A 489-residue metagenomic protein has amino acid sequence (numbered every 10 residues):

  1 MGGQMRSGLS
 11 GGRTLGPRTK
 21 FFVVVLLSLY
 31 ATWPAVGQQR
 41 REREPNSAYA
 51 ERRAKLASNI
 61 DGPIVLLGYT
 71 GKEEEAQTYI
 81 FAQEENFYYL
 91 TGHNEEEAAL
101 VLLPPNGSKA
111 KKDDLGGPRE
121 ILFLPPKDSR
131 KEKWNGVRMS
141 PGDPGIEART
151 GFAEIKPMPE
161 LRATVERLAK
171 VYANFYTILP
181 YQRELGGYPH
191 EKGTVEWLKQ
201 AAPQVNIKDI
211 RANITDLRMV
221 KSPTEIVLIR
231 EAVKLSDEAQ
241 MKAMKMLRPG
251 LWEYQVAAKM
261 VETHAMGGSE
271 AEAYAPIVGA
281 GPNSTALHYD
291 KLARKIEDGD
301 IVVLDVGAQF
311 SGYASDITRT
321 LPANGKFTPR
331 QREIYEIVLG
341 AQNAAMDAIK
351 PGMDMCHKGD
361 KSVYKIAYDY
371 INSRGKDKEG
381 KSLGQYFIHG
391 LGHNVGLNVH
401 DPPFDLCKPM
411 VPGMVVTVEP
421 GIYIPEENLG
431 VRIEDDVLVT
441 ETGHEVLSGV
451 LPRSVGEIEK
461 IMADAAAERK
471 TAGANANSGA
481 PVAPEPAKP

Functional and structural regions predicted by a protein language model:
M1, M5, V23-V25, V36: Short hydrophobic transmembrane-like helices used for membrane targeting/insertion
M5-L9, R18, W33-P489: Active-site neighborhoods and metal-handling regions in enzymes and metal-associated proteins
G8-G11, S28: Hydrophobic residues within membrane-embedded alpha helices
K20-T32: Bacterial N-terminal signal peptides
